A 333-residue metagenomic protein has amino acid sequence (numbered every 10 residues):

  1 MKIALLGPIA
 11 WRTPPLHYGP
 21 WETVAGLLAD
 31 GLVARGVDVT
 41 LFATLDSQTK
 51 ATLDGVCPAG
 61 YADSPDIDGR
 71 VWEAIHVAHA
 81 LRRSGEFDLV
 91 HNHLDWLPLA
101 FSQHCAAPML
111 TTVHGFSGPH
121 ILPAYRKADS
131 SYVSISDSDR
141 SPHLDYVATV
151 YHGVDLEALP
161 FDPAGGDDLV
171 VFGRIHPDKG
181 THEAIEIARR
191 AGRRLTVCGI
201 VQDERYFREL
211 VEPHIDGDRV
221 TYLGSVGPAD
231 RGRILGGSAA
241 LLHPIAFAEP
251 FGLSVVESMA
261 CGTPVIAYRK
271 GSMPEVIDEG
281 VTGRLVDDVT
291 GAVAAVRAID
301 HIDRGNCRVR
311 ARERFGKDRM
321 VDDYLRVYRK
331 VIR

Functional and structural regions predicted by a protein language model:
M1-R333: Catalytic cores of nucleotide-sugar-dependent glycosyltransferases that transfer UDP/GDP/TDP-activated
